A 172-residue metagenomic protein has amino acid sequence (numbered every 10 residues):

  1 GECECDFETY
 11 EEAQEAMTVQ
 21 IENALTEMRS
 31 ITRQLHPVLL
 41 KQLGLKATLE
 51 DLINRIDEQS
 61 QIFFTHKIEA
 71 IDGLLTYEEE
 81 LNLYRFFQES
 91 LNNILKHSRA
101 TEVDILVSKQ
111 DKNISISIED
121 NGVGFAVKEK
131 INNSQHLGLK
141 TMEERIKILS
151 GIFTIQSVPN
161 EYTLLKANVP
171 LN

Functional and structural regions predicted by a protein language model:
G1-N172: Coiled-coil dimerization/phosphotransfer module
